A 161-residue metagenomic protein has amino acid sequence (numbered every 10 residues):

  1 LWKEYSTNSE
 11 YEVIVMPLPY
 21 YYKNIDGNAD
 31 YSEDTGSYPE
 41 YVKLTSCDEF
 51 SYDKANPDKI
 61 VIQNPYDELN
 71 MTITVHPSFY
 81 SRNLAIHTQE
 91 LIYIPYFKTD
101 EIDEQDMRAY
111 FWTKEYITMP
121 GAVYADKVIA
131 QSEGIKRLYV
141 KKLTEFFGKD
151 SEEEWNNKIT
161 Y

Functional and structural regions predicted by a protein language model:
L1-N157, Y161: Active-site and donor-binding regions of nucleotide-sugar-utilizing enzymes
